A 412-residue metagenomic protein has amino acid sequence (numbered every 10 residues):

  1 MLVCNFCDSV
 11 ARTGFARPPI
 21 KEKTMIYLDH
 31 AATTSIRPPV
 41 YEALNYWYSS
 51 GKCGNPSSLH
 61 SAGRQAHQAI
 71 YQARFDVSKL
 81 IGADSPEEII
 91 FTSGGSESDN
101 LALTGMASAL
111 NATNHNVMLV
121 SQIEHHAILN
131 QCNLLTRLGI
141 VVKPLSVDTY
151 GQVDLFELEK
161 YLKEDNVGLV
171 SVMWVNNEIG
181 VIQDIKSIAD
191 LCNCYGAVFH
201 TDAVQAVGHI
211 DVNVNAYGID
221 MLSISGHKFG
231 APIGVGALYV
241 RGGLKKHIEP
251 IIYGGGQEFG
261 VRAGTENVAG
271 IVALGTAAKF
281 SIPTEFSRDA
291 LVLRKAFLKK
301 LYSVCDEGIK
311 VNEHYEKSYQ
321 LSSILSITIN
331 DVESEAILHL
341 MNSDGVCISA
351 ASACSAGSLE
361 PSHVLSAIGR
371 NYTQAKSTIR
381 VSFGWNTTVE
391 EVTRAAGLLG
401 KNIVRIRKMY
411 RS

Functional and structural regions predicted by a protein language model:
L2-S412: Pyridoxal 5′-phosphate
